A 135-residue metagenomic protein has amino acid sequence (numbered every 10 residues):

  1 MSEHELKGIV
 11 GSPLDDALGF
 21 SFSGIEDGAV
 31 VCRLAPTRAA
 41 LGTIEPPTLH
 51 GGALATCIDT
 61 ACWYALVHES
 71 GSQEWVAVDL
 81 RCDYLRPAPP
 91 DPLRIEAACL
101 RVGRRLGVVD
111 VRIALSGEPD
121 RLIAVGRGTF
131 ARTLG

Functional and structural regions predicted by a protein language model:
M1-P13: N-proximal, solvent-exposed amphipathic alpha-helical segments enriched in charged/polar residues
V10-S23, D91-L93: Generic detector of contiguous secondary-structure segments
D16-L18, G28-V30, E74-L80, D91 (+2 more regions): A generic structural signal for short beta-strands and their flanking turns/coil linkers
G19-T48: Catalytic strand-loop segment that frames the active site of acyl-thioester-processing enzymes
L34-P36, Y84, R132: Hydrophobic residues in beta-strands and at strand termini
P46-D59, W63: Compact, glycine-rich, soluble single-domain proteins
W63-R94, C99: Hydrophobic beta-strand-centered segment that forms part of the acyl-chain substrate-binding groove
A88-P90, R94, A98-G135: HotDog/MaoC-like acyl-thioester-processing domains
